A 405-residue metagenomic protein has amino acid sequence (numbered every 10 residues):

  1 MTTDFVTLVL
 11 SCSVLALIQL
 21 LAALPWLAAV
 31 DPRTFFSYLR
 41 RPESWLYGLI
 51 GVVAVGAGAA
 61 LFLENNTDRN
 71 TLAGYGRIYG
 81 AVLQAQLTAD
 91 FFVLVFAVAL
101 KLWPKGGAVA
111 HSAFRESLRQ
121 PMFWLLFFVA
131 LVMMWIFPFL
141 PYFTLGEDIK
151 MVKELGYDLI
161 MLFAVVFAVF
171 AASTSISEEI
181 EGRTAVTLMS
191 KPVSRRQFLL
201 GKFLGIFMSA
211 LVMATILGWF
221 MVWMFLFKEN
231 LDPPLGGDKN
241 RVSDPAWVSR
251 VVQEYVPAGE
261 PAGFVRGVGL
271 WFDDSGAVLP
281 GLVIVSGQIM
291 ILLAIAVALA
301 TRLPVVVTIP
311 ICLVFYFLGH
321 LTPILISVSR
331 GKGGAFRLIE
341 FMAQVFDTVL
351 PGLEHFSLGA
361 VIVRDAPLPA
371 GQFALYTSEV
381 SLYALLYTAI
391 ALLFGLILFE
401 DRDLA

Functional and structural regions predicted by a protein language model:
T2-P32, R40-R69, Y75-V95, I289 (+1 more regions): Alpha-helical transmembrane segments of multi-pass membrane transporters/translocases
T3-T7, S11, L63-E64, T71-A99 (+5 more regions): Secretory targeting signals
A28-F35, G106-G107, F114-R115, A262-F264 (+2 more regions): A structural motif at transmembrane helix-loop-helix junctions in multipass membrane proteins
F35-R40, A110-R115, I176-G205, F399: Helix-loop-helix units of permease transmembrane domains in multi-pass membrane transporters, especially ABC
W103-F123: Aromatic- and glycine-rich beta-strand/loop motifs that create alpha-glucan
P121-Y142, D158-V166, T308-H320: Hydrophobic alpha-helical transmembrane segments of multi-pass membrane transport/permease proteins
L126-A130, K202-F203, A210-L211, G281 (+2 more regions): Residue-level recognition of transmembrane alpha-helices in multi-pass small-molecule transporters/permeases
G334-A366: Short hydrophobic, aromatic-rich alpha-helical segments embedded in or entering the lipid bilayer of multi-pass
